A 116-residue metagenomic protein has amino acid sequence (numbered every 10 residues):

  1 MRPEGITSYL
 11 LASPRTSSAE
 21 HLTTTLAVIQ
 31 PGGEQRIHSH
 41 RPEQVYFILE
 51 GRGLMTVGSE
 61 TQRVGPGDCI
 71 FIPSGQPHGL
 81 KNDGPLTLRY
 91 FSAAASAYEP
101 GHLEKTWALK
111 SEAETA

Functional and structural regions predicted by a protein language model:
M1-L22, K105-A116: A short, N-terminal "cap"/entry segment at the start of jelly-roll beta-barrel domains of the cupin/DSBH fold
S8-S13, T25-H40, S74: Conserved short histidine dyad/triad with adjacent acidic residue
S8-Y9, M55-V57, L80, Y90: Short hydrophobic/aromatic-rich beta-strand segments that constitute the beta-sheet cores of beta-sandwich/beta-barrel
H21, L26-Q30, S39-M55, A93: Short, conserved beta-strand element in jelly-roll/cupin
T24-A27, F71, P85-H102: A short hydrophobic beta-strand segment most commonly corresponding to one strand of the jelly-roll/cupin
G33, R41-P42, E60, Q76-P77 (+1 more regions): A generic "binding-loop/recognition-motif" signal
R36-I37, M55-T56, I72, H78-P85: Short beta-strand His + acidic residue motifs that chelate non-heme Fe in jelly-roll/DSBH and cupin folds
S59-S74: Short acidic-glycine-tyrosine-enriched beta hairpin
